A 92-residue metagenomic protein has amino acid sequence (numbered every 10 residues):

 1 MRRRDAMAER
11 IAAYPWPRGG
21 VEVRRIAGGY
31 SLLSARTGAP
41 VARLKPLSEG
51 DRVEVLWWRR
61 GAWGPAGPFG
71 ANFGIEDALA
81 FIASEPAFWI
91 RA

Functional and structural regions predicted by a protein language model:
M1-R3, W57-A92: Mixed-charge, Lys/Arg-enriched low-complexity segments
M1-R36: Negatively charged, low-complexity tracts enriched in Asp/Glu with abundant Ser/Thr
M7, P40, G74-I75: Amphipathic alpha-helical interface surfaces
G28, K45, P68: Contiguous, structured surface segment used for ligand recognition
L33-W57: Short, conserved beta-strand/beta-arch hydrophobic-aromatic motifs that form part of recognition grooves or interface
